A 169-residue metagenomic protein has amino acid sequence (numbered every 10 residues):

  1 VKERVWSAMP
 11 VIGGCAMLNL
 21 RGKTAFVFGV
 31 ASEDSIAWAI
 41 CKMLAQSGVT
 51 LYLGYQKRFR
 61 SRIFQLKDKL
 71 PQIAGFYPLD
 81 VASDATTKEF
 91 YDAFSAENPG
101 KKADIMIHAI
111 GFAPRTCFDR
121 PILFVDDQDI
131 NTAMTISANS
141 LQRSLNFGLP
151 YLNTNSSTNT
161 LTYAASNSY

Functional and structural regions predicted by a protein language model:
L18-L53: Canonical Rossmann dinucleotide-binding motif of NAD(H)/NADP(H)-dependent dehydrogenases/reductases, specifically
G29-W38, K42, G111-Y169: Catalytic loop of short-chain dehydrogenase/reductase
Q56-F59: Residues in the short beta-alpha loop(s) of Rossmann-like NAD(P)-binding domains
R62-K69: Short, aromatic/basic amphipathic alpha-helical patches
D68, G75-A133, P150: Conserved mid-core segment of classical short-chain dehydrogenase/reductases
